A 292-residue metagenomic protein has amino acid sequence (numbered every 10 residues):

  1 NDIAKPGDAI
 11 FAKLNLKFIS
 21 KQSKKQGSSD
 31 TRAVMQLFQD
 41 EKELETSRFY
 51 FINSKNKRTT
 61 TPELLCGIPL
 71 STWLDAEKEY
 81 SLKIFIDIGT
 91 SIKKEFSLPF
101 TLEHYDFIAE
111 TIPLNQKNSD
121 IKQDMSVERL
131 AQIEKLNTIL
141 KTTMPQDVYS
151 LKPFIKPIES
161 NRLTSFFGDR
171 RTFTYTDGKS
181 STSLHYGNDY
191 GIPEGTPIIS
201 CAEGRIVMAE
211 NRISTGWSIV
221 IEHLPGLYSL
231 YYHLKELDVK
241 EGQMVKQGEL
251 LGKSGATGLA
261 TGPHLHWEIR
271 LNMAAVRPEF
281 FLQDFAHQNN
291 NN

Functional and structural regions predicted by a protein language model:
N1-I112: Cationic-aromatic interfacial patches
D2-A4, L74, I192, I198-S200 (+3 more regions): Hydrophobic beta-strand core residues of beta-sandwich domains
L14, I84, E210, E249 (+1 more regions): Conserved "cap/hinge" positions at secondary-structure junctions
T46-R48, T111-N118, K235, L271-Q288: Short peripheral tails and domain-boundary helices/loops at the edges of structured domains
P99-T215: Surface-exposed, glycine-biased beta-strand/turn segments
P197-V207, V239-S254: Short, well-structured beta-strand-loop connectors
C201-D238, P263, E268: Zn2+-dependent peptidoglycan hydrolase active-site motif and core
I219-E222, Q243-N291: Conserved, short, structured surface segments that act as functional micro-motifs
